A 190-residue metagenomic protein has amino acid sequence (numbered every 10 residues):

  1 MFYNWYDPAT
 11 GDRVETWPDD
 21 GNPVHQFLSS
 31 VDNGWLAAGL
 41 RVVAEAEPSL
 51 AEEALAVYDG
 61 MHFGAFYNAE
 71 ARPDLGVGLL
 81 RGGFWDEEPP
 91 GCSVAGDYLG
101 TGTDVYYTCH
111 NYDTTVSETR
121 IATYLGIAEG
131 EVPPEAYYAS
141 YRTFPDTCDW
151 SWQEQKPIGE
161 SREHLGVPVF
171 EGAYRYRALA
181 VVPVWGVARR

Functional and structural regions predicted by a protein language model:
M1-R190: Ser/Thr/Asn(+Pro)-rich, low-complexity disordered segments
